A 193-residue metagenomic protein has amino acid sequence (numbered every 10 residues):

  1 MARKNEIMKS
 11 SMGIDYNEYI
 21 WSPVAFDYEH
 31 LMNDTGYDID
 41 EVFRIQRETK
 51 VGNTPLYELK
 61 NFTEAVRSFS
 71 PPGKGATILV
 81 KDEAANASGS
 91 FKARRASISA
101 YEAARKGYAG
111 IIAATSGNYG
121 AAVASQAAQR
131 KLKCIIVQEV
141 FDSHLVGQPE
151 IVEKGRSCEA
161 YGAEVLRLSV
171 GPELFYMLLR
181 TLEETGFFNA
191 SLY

Functional and structural regions predicted by a protein language model:
M1-Y193: PLP-dependent amino-acid enzyme catalytic core
